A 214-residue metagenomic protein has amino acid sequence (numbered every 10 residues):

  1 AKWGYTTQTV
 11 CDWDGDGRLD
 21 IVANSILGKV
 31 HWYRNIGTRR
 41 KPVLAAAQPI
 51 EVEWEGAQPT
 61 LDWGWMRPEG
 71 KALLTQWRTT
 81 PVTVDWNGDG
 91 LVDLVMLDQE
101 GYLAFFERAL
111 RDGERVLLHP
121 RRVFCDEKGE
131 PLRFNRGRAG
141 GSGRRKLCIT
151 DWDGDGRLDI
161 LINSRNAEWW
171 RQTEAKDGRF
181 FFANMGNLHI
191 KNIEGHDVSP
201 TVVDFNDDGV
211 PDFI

Functional and structural regions predicted by a protein language model:
A1-W3, I36-Q76, A109-S142, T173-S199: Blade-edge motifs of beta-propeller repeat domains
T6-W13, T79-W86, G143-W152, V198-F205 (+1 more regions): Beta-propeller blade termini
Q8, I21, W32-N35, P81 (+4 more regions): Hydrophobic strand positions within the blades of repeat-based beta-sheet folds
G15-N24, G88-L97, G154-N163, D207-I214: Acidic/hydrophobic-patterned starts of short beta strands in beta-sheet-rich repeat architectures
S25-I26, W77, Q99, G143 (+1 more regions): Short loop/turn segments that connect beta-strands within the blades of beta-propeller domains, predominantly WD40
L27, H31-N35, K41, A45 (+1 more regions): Extended intrinsically disordered, low-complexity coil regions enriched in Ser, Thr, Gly, Ala and often Pro
K29-Y33, Y102-F106, N166-R171: Structural motif
G143-I149, G156-R171: Loop/turn-rich, solvent-exposed surfaces of beta-rich toroidal or solenoidal domains
